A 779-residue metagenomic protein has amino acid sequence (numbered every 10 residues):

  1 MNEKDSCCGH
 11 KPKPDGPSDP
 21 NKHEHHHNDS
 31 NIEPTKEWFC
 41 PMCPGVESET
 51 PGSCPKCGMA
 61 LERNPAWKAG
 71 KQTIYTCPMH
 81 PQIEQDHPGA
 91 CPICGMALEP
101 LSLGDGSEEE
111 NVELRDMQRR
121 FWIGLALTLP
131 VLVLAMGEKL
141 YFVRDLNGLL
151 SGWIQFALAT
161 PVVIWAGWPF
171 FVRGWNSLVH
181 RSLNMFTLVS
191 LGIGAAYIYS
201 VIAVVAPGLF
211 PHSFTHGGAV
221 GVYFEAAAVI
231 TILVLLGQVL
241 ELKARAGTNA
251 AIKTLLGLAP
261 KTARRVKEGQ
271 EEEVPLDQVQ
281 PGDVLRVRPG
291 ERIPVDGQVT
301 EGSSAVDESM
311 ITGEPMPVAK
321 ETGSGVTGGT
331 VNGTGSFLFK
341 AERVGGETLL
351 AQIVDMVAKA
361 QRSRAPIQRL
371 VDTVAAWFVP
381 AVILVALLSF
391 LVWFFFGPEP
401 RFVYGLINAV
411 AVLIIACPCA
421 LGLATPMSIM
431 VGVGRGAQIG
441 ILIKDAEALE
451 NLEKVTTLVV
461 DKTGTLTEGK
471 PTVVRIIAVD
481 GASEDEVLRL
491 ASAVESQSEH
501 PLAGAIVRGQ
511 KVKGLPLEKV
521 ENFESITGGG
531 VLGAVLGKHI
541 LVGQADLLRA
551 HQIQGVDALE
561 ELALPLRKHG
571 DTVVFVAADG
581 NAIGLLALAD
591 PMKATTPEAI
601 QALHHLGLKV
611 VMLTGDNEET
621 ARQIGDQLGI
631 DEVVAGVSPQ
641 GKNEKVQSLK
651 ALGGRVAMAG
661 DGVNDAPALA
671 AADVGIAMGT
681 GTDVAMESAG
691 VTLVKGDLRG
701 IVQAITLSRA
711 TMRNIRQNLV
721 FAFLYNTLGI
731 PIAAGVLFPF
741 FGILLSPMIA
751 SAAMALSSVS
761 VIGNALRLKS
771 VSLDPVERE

Functional and structural regions predicted by a protein language model:
E108-A126, W153, R173-A196, V354-A386 (+7 more regions): Soluble-to-membrane junctions at the N-terminal ends of transmembrane alpha-helices in multi-pass ion-transporting
L114-T262, R364, T373, P380-A381 (+2 more regions): Transmembrane helix-loop-helix hairpins at the membrane interface
L140-L149, V179, I198, R435 (+7 more regions): Membrane-embedded alpha-helical bundles of multi-pass transporters
F214, A228-P289, K320, L370 (+5 more regions): Juxtamembrane coupling segments of multi-pass membrane pumps/enzymes
G221-F224, K253-E347, E447-A491, A534: Conserved cytosolic catalytic loops of P-type ATPases
P289, S324, V535-G537, L562 (+2 more regions): Conserved ATP-binding TGD loop and adjacent catalytic N/P-domain core of P-type ATPases
I311, I407, I415-V494, L649-K650 (+4 more regions): Conserved catalytic phosphorylation-site environment of P-type ATPases
T330, T456-E499, G529-V611, G690-V691 (+1 more regions): ATP-driven catalytic headpiece of P-type ATPases
